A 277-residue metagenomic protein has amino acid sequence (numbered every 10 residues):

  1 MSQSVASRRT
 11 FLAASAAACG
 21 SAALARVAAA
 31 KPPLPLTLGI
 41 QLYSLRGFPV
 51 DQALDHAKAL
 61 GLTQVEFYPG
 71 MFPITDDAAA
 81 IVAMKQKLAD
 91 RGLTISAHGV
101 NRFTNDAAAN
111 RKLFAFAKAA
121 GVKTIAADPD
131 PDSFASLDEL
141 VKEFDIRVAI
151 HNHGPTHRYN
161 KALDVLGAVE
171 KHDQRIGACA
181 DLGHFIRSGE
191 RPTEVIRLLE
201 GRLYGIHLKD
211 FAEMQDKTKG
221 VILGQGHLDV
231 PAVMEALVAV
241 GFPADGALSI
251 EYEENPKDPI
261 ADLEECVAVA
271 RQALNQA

Functional and structural regions predicted by a protein language model:
S2-T37, R46-L60, A162, L166-A180 (+1 more regions): Histidine-acidic metal/acid-base catalytic patches
R9-T10, V27, L42, Q86 (+1 more regions): Hydrophobic alpha-helical segments, especially transmembrane helices and their immediate juxtamembrane helical caps
S15, D51-L54, K87, R91-G177 (+3 more regions): Active-site acidic/histidine proton-transfer and metal-coordination neighborhood in alpha/beta enzyme cores
K31-L34, G61-E66, D90-I95, A115-K118 (+3 more regions): A short alpha-helix capping/helix-coil boundary motif
L36-Q41, V65-F67, I95-V100, I125-A127 (+4 more regions): Hydrophobic faces of well-ordered beta-strands that scaffold small-molecule active sites in alpha/beta enzyme cores
Q41-L45, Y68-F72, V100-F103, D130 (+4 more regions): Active-site beta-loop-alpha junctions enriched in small/polar residues
R46, D77, D106-A107, D130 (+2 more regions): A conditional alpha-helix N-cap/helix-loop micro-motif detector
E66-A83: Glycine-rich, proline-tolerant flexible connector loops at the mouths of alpha/beta enzymes
